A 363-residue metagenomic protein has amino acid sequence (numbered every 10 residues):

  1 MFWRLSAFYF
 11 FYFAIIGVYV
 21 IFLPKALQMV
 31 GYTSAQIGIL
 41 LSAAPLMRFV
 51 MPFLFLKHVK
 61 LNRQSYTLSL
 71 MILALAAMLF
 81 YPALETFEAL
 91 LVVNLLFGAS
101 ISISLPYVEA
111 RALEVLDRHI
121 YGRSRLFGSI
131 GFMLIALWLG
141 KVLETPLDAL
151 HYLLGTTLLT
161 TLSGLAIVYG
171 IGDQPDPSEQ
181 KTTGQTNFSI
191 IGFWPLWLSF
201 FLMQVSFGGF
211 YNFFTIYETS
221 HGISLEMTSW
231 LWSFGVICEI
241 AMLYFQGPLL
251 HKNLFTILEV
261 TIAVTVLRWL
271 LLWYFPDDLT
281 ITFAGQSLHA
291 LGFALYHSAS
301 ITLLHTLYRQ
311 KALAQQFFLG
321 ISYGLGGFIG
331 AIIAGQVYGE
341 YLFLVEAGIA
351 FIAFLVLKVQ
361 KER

Functional and structural regions predicted by a protein language model:
M1-R48, G192-L231, H297-S298: Helix-loop boundary and gating motifs at the non-cytosolic
F10, F87-L105, F201, T280-L295: Hydrophobic core of transmembrane alpha-helices in multi-pass small-molecule transporters, especially MFS/SLC-type
F49-R63, L143, A241-L254, Y338: Helix-to-loop junctions at the C-terminal end of transmembrane segments in multipass secondary transporters
S65-L79, T256-L271: Structural signature of the two symmetry-related core transmembrane helices
I101-L116, A294-Y308: Intracellular juxtamembrane helix-capping segments at the cytosolic ends of symmetry-related transmembrane helices
K141-L158, G335-I352: A membrane-interface helix-boundary motif in multi-pass transporters
V168-L202: Juxtamembrane intracellular "pre-TM" segments in multi-pass secondary transporters
K311-G339: A late C-terminal transmembrane helix in Major Facilitator Superfamily
